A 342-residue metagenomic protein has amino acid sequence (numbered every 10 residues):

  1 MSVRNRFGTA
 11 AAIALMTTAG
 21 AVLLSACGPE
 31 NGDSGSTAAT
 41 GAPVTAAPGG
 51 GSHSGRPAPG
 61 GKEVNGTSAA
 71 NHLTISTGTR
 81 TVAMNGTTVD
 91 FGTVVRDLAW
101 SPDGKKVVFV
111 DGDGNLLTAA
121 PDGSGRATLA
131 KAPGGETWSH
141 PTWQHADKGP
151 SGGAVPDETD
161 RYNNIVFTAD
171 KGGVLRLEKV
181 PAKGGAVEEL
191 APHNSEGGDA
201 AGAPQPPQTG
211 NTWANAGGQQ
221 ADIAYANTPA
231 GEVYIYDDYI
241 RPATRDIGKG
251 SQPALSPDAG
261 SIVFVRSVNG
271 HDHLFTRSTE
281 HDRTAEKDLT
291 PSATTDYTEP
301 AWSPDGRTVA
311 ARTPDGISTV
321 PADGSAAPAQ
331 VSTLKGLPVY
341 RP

Functional and structural regions predicted by a protein language model:
S2-P342: Sequence signature of WD/YWTD-type beta-propeller architectures
